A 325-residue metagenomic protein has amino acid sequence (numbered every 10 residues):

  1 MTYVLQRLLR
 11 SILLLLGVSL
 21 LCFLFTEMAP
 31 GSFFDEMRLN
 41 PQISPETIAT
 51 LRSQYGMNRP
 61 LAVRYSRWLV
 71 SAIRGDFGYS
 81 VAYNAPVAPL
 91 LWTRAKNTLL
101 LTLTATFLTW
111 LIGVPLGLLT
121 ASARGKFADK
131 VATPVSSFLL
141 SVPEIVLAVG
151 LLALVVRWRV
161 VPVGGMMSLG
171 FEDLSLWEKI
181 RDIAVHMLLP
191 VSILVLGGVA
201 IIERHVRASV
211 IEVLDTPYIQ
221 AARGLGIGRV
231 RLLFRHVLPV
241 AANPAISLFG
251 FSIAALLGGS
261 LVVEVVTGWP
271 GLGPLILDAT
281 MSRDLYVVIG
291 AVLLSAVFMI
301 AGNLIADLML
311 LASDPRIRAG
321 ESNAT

Functional and structural regions predicted by a protein language model:
T2-C22: Hydrophobic secretory-pathway targeting helix
T2-Y3, L15, L91-K130, E144 (+3 more regions): Alpha-helical transmembrane segments of integral membrane proteins, especially multi-pass inner/plasma-membrane
L8, T47, L51, L61-F77 (+10 more regions): Hydrophobic alpha-helical segments of integral membrane proteins, encompassing both true transmembrane helices
L15-S66, W158-I180: Hydrophobic alpha-helical transmembrane segments of membrane transport/permease proteins and related membrane-embedded
L21-M28, R59, V70, P134-G165 (+2 more regions): Membrane-water interface segments at the C-terminal ends of transmembrane alpha-helices in multi-pass inner-membrane
N58-V114: An internal, D/E-rich "acidic patch" concept
